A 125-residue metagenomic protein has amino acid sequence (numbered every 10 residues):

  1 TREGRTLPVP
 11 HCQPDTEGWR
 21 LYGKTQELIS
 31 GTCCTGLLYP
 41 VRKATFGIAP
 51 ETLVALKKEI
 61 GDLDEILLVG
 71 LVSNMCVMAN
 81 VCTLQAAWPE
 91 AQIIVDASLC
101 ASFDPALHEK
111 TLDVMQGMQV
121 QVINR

Functional and structural regions predicted by a protein language model:
T1-E65: Active-site alpha/beta core segments
T35-L37, E90, Q119: A generic structural signal for alpha->beta connector loops
P40-A79, A101-R125: Conserved N-terminal glycine/acidic-rich loop preference
D62, P89-E90: Short glycine/proline-enriched coil/turn segments at helix->beta-strand junctions
C76-W88: Histidine-anchored nucleotide/phosphate-binding helix
A86, Q92, G117: Catalytic phosphate/metal-binding cores of nucleic-acid and nucleotide-processing enzymes, i.e., regions that mediate
Q92-L99: Short internal beta-strands
